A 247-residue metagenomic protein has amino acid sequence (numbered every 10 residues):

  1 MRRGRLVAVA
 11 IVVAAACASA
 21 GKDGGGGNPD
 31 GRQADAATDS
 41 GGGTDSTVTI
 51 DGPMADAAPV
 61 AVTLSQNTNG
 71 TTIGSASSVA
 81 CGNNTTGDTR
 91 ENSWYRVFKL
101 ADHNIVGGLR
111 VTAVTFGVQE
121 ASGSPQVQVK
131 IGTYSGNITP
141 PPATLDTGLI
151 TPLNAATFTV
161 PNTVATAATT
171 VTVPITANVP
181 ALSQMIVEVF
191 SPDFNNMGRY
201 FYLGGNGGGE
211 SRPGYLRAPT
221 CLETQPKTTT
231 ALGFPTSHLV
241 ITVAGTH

Functional and structural regions predicted by a protein language model:
R3-V9, A14-A61: Ser/Thr-rich, Pro/Gly/Ala-heavy low-complexity intrinsically disordered linkers and tails of secreted extracellular
A16-A18, S78-G87, P219-T224: Sequence contexts marking disulfide-bonded cysteines in secreted/extracellular proteins
A55-T89, G148, H247: Boundary/junction segments of secreted and surface-exposed precursor proteins
V79-Y95, E120, N162-T166: Extracellular beta-rich ligand/substrate-recognition surface
D88-G107, T169-T172: Short beta-strands within extracellular/lumenal beta-sheet-rich domains
G107-A121: A short beta-strand element within beta-rich, extracytoplasmic domains of secreted/secretory-pathway proteins
S122-R212: Aromatic- and Gly/Pro-enriched, solvent-exposed loop/edge beta-strand patches characteristic of beta-rich domains
G207-H247: PGST-rich, cysteine-poor low-complexity/disordered linker and tail segments that act as flexible spacers
